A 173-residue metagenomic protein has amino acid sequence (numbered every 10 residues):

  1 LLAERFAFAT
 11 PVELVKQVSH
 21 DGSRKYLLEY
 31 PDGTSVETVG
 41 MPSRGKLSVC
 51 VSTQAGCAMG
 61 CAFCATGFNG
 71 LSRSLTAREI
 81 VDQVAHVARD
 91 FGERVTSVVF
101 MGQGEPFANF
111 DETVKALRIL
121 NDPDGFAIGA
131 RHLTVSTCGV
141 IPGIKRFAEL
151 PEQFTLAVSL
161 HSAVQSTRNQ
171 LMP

Functional and structural regions predicted by a protein language model:
L1-L47: Flexible, acidic/Gly-rich N-terminal and inter-domain linker regions that tether and position cofactor-handling modules
S19, S52-T53, S136, S159: Short linear Ser/Thr-Pro motifs
K25, S48-C50, V99, T134: Short aromatic/hydrophobic contact patches that present stacked aromatics for nucleic-acid/ligand binding
Y30, A55-C57, L160-S162: Short, small-residue-rich loop/turn micro-motifs
P42-E79: Canonical Radical SAM [4Fe-4S] cluster-binding loop centered on the CxxxCxxC motif and its immediate flanking residues
F68-S97: Conserved alpha-helical substructure of the radical SAM core
A88-S97, G102-P173: Conserved AdoMet/S-adenosylmethionine-binding subsite of the radical SAM
